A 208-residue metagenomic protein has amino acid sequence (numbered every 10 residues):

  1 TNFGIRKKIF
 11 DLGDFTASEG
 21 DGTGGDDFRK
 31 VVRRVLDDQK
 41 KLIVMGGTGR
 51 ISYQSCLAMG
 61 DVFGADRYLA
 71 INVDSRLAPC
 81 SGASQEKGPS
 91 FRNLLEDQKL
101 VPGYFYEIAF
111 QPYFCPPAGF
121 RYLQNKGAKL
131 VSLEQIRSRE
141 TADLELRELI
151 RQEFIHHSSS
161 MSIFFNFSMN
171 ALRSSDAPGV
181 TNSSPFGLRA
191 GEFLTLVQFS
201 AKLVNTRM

Functional and structural regions predicted by a protein language model:
T1-M208: Conserved alpha-helical scaffold segments that buttress catalytic/binding sites
